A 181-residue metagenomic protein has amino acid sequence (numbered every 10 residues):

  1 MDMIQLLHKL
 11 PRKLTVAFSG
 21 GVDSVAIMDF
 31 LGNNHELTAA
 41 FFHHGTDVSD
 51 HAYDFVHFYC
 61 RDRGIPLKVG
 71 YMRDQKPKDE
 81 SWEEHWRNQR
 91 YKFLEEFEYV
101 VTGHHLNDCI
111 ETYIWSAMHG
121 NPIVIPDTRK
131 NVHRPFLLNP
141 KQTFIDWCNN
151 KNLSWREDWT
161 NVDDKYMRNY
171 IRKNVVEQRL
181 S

Functional and structural regions predicted by a protein language model:
M1-D146, N150-K173: Core alpha/beta nucleotide-donor-binding catalytic domains of modification enzymes
E177-S181: An accessory alpha-helical subdomain
